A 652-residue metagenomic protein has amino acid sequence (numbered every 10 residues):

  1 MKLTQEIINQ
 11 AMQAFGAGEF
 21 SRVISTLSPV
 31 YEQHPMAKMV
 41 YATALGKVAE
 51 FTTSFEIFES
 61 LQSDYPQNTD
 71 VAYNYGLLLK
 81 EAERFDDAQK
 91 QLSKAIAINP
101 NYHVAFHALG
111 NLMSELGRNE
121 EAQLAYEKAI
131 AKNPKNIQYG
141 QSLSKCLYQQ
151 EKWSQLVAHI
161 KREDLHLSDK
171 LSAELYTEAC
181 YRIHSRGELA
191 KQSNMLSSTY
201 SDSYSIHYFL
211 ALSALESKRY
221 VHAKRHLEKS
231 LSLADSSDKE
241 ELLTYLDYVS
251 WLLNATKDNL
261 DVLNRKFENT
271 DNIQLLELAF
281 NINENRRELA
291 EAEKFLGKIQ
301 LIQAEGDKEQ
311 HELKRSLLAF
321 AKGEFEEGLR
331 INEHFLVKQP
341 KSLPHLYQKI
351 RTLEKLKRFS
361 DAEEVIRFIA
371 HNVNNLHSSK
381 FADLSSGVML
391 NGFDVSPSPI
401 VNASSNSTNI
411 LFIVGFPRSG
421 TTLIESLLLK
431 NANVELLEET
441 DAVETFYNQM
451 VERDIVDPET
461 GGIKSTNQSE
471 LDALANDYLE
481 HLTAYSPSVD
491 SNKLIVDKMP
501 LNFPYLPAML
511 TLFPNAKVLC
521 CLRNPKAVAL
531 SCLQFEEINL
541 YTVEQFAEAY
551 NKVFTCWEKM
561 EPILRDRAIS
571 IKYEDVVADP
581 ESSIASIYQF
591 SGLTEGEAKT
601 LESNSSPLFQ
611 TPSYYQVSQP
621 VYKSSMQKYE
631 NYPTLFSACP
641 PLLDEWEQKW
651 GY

Functional and structural regions predicted by a protein language model:
T4, P35-K38, T69-D70, H103-V104 (+7 more regions): Helix-start (N-cap) detector for alpha-helical repeat units in TPR-like alpha-solenoids, especially tetratricopeptide
G16, K47, E81-A82, E115-L116 (+7 more regions): Register position in tetratricopeptide repeats
V30-Q33, D64-Y65, I98, K132 (+7 more regions): Structural marker of alpha-solenoid helical repeat scaffolds
F295, G323-I331, Y347-N402, G462 (+5 more regions): PAPS-dependent sulfotransferases, especially Golgi type II membrane carbohydrate sulfotransferases
S404-T511: Phosphate-binding active sites in nucleotide-utilizing proteins
